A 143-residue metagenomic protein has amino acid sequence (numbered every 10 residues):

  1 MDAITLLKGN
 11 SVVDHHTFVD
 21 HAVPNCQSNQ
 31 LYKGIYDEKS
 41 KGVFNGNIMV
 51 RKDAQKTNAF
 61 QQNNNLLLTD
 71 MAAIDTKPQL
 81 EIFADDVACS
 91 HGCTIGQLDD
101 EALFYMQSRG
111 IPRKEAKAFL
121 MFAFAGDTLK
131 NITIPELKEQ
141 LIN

Functional and structural regions predicted by a protein language model:
M1-F104, S108-I111, A125, I132 (+1 more regions): Conserved beta-strand/loop scaffold segments within soluble protein domains that form the structured core and edges
